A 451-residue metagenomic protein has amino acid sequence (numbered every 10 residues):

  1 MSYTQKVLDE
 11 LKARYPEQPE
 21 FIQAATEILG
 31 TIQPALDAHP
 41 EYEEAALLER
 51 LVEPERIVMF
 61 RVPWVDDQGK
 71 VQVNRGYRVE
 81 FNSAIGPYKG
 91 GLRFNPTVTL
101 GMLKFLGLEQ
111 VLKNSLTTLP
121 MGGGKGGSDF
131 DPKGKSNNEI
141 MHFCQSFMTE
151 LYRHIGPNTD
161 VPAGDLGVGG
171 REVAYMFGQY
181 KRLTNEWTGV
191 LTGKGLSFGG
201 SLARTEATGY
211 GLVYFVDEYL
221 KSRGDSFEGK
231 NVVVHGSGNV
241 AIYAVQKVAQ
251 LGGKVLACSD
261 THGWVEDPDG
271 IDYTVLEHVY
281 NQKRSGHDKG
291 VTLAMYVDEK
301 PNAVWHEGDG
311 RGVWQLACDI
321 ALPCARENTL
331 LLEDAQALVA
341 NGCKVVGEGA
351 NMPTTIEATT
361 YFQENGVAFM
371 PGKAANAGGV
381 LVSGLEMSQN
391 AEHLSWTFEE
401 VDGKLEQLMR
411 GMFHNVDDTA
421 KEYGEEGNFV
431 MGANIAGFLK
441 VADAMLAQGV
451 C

Functional and structural regions predicted by a protein language model:
M1-L202, K440-G449: N-terminal ligand-binding/catalytic initiation module
S2-P19, A24, A337-C451: Adenosine-phosphate binding glycine-rich loop
L8-D9, T26, L100, K104-L108 (+13 more regions): Predominant activation on well-ordered alpha-helical scaffold segments within soluble catalytic domains
G69, D165-L166, S201-T208, V233-S237 (+2 more regions): Active-site nucleophile and cofactor-binding loops and adjacent substrate-binding regions of central metabolic enzymes
T159-A163, W187-L191, V234, A257-D260 (+5 more regions): General beta-strand structural signal in soluble alpha/beta enzymes
G200-Q315: Glycine-rich phosphate/diphosphate-binding loop of Rossmann-like nucleotide-binding domains
V216-R223, A325, T329, A350 (+1 more regions): Structural motif corresponding to the C-terminal cap of alpha-helices
G263-F369, A374: Rossmann-like adenosine-cofactor binding region
